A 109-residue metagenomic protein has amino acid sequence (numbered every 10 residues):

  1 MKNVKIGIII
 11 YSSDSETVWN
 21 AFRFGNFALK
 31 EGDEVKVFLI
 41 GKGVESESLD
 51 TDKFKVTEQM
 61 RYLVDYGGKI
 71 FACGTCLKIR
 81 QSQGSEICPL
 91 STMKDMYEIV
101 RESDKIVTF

Functional and structural regions predicted by a protein language model:
I6-W19, V44-T51: Short, glycine-rich nucleotide/cofactor-binding loops
T17-G32: Histidine-anchored nucleotide/phosphate-binding helix
R23, D52-T57, P89-T92: Charged helix-capping and loop-helix junction motifs
G25, V35-I40, I70-G74: Short internal beta-strands
G32, G67, S103-D104: Short, well-ordered alpha-helix to beta-strand connector turns
G41-E45, C76-I79: Acidic, glycine-rich active-site loops and adjacent beta-strand->loop/helix elements that engage anionic groups
K53-I79: A glycine-rich helix N-cap at a beta->alpha junction
K78-F109: C-terminal structural segments of small proteins and small subunits
